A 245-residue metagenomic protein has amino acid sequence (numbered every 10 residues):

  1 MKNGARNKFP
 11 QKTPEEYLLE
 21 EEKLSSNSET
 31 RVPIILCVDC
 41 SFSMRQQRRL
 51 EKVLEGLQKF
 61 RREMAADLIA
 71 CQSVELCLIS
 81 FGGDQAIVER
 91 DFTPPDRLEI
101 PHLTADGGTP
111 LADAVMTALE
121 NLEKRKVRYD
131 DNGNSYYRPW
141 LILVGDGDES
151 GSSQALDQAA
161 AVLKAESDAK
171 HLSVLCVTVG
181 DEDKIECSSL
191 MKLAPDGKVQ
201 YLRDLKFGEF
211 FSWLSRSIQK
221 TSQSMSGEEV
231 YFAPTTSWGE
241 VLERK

Functional and structural regions predicted by a protein language model:
M1-I35, C40-E51, K124-N134: Acidic, polar low-complexity linker/tail segments
K8, G147-L193: VWA/integrin I-like adhesion module and closely mimicked acidic/polar interface patches used
R31, F42-S73, D157: …and closely analogous acidic/polar surface helices at protein-protein or active-site interfaces in A-domain-like
S43-M44, Q85-I87, G147-S152: Short acidic, S/G/P-rich loop/turn micro-motifs used as interaction or catalytic elements
Q72-P101, K184-L193: Short beta-strand-loop
A86, L98-Y137, S173-E186, K206-E209 (+1 more regions): Von Willebrand factor
V115-A169: Exposed acidic/Ser/Thr-rich ligand/metal-binding surfaces
L175-G239, R244-K245: Von Willebrand factor A/integrin I-like adhesion domains
